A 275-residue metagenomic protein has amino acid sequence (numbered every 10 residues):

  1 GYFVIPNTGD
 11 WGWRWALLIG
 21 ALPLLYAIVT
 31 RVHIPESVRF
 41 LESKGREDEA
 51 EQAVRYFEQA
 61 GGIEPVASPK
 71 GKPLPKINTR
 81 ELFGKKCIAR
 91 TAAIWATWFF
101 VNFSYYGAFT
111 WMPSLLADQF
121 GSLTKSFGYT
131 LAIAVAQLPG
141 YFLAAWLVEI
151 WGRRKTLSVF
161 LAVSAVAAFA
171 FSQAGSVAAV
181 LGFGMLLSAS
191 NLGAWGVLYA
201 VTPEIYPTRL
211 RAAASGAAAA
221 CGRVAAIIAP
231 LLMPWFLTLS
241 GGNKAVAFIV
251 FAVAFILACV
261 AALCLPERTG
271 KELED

Functional and structural regions predicted by a protein language model:
G1-D275: Transmembrane-helix signature of 12-pass secondary carriers
